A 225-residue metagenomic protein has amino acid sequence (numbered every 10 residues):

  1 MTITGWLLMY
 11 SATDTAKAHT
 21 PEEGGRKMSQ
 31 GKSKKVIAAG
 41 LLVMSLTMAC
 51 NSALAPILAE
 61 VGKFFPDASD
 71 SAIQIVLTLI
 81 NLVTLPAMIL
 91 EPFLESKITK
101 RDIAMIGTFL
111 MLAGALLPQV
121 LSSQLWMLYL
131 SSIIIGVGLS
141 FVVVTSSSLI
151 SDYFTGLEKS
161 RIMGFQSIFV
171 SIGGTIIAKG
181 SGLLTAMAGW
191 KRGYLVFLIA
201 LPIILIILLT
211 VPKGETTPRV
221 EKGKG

Functional and structural regions predicted by a protein language model:
L42-P66: Extracytoplasmic
S52, N81-I89, G174-T175: Residue-level signature of mid-helix packing/kink "hotspots" within the transmembrane helices of 12-pass Major
L58-L85: Extracellular/periplasmic helix-loop-helix junction of adjacent transmembrane segments in MFS-like secondary
V61-G62, L94-E95, G182-A188: Interfacial helix-cap and linker-helix signal at transmembrane-aqueous boundaries of multi-pass secondary transporters
P86-S122: Conserved MFS/SLC helix-loop-helix module at the cytosolic interface between two early adjacent transmembrane helices
W126-I134: Paired small-residue
I133-I168: Cytoplasmic helix-loop-helix junction between adjacent transmembrane helices in 12-TM secondary transporters
F165-L209: Helix-loop-helix hairpin linking two adjacent transmembrane segments in secondary transporters
